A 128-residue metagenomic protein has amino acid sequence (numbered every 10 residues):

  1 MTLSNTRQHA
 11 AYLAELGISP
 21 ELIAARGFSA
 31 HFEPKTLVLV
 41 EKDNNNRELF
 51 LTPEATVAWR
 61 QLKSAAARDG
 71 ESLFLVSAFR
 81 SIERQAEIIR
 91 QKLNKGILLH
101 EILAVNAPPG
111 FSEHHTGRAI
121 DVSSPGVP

Functional and structural regions predicted by a protein language model:
M1-A78, I82-P128: Extracytoplasmic cell-surface/polysaccharide-interacting catalytic and binding patches
